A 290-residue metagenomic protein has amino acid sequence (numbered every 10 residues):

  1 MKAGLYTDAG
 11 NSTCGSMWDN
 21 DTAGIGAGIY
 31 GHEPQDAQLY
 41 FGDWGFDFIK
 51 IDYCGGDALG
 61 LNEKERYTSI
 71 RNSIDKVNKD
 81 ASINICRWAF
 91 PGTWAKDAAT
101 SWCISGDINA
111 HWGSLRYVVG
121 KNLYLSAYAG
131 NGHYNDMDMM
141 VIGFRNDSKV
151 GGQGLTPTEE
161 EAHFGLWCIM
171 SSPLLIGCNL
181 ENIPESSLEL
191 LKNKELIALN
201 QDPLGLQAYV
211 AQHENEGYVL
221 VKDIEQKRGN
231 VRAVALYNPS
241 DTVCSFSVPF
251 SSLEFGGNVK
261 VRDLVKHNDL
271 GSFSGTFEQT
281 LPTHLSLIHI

Functional and structural regions predicted by a protein language model:
M1-A3, I70-R71: Aromatic-lined substrate-binding rim segments of carbohydrate-active enzymes
K2-L5, A9-G56: Active-site-adjacent "subsite" loops/lids of carbohydrate-active enzymes
H32-Q35, E65, D75-N179: Glycan-recognition surfaces
D57-I70: Active-site-adjacent beta->alpha loops and helix N-cap segments on the catalytic face of soluble alpha/beta enzymes
G165-A211: Catalytic cores of secreted or luminal carbohydrate-active enzymes
W167-M170, L175-G177, H213-F255, H284: Carbohydrate-binding surface patches
S251-K266: Solvent-exposed beta-hairpin/edge-strand motifs
I288-I290: Conserved small/polar residues in nucleotide/adenosyl-binding loops
